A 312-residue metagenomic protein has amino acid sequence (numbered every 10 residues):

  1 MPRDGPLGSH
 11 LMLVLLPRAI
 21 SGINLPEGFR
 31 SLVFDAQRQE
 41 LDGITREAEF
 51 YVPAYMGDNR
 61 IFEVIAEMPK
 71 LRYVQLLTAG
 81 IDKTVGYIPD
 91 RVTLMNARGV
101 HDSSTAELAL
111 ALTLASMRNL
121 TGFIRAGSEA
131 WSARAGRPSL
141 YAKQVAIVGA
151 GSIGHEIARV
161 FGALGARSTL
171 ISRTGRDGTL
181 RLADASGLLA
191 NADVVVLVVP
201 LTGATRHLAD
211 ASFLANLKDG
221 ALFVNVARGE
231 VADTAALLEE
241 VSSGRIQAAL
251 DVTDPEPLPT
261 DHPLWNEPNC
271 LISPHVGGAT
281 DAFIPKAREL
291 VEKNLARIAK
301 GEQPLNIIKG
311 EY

Functional and structural regions predicted by a protein language model:
M1-P53: N-terminal glycine-/charge-rich "phosphate-binding" loop or analogous flexible N-terminal tail
L11, R91, Y141-V145, G220: Phosphate-coordination loops involved in phosphoryl transfer and adenosine-cofactor binding
E49-A126: Phosphate/diphosphate ligand-binding glycine-rich loop within oxidoreductases
F62-K70, G86-D90, F213-D219, E239-G244 (+1 more regions): Short, conserved loop/helix-junction motifs that constitute active-site signature segments in enzyme catalytic cores
A106-G122, A163-A166, E289-R297, E302: Oxidoreductase and adenylate-handling cofactor-binding alpha/beta cores
G122-E156: Glycine-rich NAD(P)-binding loop of Rossmann-like domains
R167, T174-P263: Rossmann-like adenosine-cofactor binding region
G220-L222, V226-Y312: Rossmann-like dinucleotide-binding domain for NAD(H)/NADP(H)
